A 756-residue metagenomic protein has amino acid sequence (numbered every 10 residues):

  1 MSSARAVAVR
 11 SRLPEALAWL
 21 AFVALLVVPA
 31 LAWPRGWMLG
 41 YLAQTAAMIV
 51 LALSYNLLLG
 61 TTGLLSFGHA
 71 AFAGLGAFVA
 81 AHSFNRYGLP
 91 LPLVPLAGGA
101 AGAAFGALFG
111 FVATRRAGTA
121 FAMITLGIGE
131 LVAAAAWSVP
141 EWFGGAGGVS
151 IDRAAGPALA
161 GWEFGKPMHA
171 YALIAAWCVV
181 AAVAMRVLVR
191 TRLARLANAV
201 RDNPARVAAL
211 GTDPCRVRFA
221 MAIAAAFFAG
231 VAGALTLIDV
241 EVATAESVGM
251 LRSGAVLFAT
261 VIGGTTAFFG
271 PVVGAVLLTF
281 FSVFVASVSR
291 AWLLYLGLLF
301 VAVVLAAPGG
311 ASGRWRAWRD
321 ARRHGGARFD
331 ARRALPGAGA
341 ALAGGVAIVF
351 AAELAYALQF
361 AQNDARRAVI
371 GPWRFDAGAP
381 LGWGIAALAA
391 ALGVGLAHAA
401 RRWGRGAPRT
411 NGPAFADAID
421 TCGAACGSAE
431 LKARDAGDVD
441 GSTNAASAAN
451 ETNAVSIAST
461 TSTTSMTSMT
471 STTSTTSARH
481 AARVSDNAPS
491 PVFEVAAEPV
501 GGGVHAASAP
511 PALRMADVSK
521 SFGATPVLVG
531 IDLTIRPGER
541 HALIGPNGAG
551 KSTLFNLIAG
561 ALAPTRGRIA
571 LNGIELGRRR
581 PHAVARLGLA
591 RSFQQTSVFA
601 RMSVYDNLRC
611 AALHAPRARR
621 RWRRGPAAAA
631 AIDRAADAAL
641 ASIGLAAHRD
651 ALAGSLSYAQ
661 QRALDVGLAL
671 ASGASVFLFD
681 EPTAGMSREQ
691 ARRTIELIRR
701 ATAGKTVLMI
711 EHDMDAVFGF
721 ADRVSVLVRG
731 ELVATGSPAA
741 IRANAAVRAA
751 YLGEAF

Functional and structural regions predicted by a protein language model:
S2-D420, P491: Transmembrane alpha-helices and adjacent helix-loop boundaries
L513, L528-G530: Conserved structural motif at the start of ABC-family nucleotide-binding domains
I544-P546: The feature captures the beta-strand-to-loop junction immediately N-terminal to the Walker
A559: Helix-to-loop junction immediately C-terminal to a conserved catalytic motif
G567-E575, R586-L587: Conserved ABC transporter NBD signature motif
F677-E681: Catalytic Walker B motif of ABC-type/P-loop ATPase nucleotide-binding domains
V717-G719: A short, surface-exposed alpha-helical micro-motif characterized by mixed small hydrophobic and charged/polar residues
